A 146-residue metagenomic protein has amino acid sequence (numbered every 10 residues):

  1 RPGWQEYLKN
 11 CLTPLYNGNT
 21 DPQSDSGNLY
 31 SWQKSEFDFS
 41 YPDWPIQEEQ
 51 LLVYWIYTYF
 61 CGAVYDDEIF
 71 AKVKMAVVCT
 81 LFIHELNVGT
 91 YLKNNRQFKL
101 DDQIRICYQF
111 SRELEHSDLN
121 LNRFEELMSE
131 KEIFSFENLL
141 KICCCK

Functional and structural regions predicted by a protein language model:
R1-K146: Hydrophobic, aromatic-lined core segments that form the binding pocket/scaffold for planar heteroaromatic ligands
